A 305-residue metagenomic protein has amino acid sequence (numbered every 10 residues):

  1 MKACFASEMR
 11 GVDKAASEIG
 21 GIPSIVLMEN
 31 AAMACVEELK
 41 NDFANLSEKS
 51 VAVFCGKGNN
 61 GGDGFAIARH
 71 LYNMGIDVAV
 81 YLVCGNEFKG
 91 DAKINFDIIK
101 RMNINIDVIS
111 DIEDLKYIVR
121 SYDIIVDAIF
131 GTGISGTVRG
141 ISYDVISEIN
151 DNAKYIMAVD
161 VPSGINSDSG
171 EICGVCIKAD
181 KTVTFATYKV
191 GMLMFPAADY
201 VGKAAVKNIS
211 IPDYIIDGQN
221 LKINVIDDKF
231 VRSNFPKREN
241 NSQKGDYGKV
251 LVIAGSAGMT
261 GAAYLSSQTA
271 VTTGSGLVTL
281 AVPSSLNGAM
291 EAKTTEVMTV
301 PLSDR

Functional and structural regions predicted by a protein language model:
M1-C4, R101-M102, G131-G133, I156-P162 (+3 more regions): Short linear motifs at secondary-structure transitions and domain/linker junctions
M1-V83, L193-R305: Small-residue (G/A/S/T)-rich helix-start motifs and N-terminal tracts that mark the onset
V36-I129, T137-V159: Nucleotide and nucleotide-moiety/phosphate-recognizing core
E87, K93-V145, L251-R305: Ribokinase/PfkB-type carbohydrate-kinase core domain
N105-D111, R139, S163-S167, F230-P236: Short gly/ser/thr-rich secondary-structure transition/capping motifs
Y122-I124, I129-L221: Internal gly/pro-rich beta-alpha loop/helix module that stabilizes soluble enzyme cofactors or their anionic handles
